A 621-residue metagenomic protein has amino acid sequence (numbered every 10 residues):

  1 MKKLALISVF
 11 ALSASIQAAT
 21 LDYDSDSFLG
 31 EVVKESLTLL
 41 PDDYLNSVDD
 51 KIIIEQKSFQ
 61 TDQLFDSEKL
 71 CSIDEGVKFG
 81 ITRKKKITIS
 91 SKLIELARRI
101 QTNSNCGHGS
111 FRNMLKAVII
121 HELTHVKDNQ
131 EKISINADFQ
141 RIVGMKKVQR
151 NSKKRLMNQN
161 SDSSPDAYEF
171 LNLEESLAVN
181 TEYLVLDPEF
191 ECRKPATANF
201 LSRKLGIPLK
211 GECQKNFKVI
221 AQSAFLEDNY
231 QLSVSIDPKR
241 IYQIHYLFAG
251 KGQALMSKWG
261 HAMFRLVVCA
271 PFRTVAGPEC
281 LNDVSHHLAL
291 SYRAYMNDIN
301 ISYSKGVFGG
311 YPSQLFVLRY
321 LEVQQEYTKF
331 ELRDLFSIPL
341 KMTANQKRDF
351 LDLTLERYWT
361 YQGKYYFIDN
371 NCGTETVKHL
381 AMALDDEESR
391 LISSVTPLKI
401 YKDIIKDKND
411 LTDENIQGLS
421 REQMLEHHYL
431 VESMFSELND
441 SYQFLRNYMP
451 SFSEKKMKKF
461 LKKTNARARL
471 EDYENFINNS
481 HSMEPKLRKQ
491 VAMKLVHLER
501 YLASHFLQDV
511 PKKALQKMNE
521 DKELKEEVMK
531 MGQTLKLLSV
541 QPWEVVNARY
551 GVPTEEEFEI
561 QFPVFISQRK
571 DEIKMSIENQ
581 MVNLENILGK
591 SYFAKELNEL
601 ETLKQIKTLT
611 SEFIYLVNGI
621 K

Functional and structural regions predicted by a protein language model:
M1-A18: Classical Sec-dependent N-terminal signal peptides that target proteins to the secretory pathway
A19-R99: Auxiliary, metal-adjacent structural segments of Zn-dependent hydrolase domains
L21-S27, Q101-M114, S164-Y168, G250-Q253 (+2 more regions): Second-shell loop/turn segments in exported
D62-L64, E68-G109, R240-L332, Y366 (+3 more regions): Glycine-rich catalytic cores of cysteine/serine-nucleophile enzymes that process amide/ester linkages in cell-envelope
R98-G107, I133-E169, F190-D228, L353-K621: Activation targets extended, charge/polar-rich intrinsically disordered C-terminal tails
N113-I133, A178: Active-site recognition of the HExxH zinc-binding catalytic motif
R150-N158, S233-Q243, M256-S257, H261 (+1 more regions): Active-site-adjacent bridging/hinge elements
N199-K251, W259-H261, T274-V275: N-terminal regions that are enriched for targeting/export leaders and immediately downstream pro/stem segments
